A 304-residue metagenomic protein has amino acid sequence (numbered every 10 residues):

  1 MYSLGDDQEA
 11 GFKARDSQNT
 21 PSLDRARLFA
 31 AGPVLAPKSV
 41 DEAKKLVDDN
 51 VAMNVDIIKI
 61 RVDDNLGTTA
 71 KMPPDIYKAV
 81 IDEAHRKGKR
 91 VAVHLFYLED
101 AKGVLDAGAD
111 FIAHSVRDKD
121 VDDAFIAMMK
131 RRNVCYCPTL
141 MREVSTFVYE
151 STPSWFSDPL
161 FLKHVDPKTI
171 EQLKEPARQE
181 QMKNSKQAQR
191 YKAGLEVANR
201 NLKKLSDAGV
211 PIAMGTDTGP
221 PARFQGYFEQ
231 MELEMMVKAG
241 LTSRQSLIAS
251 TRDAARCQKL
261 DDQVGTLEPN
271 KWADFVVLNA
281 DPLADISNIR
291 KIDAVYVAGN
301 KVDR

Functional and structural regions predicted by a protein language model:
M1-K13, R25-P33, M53-L66, R90 (+4 more regions): Divalent metal-dependent hydrolysis catalytic cores, especially in the metallo-beta-lactamase
D16-V34, K71-V93, M129, N133-P138: Alpha-helix-loop-beta-strand connector modules within alpha/beta enzyme cores
L23-R27, M53-I57, H85-R90, G108 (+4 more regions): Loop/turn elements at helix/coil->beta-strand transitions in domains of secreted/extracellular proteins
L28, N54, A84, H94 (+9 more regions): Divalent metal-coordination and catalytic microenvironments
G32-D82, G103-D106, F111: Active-site gating/metal-coordination segments in enzymes
K38, K45-T68, V116-A239: Active-site neighborhoods of metal-dependent hydrolases
E42-L46, E99-A101, V121-F125, D262-G265: Short acidic active-site motifs
E196, F224, T242-L247, R256-I292: Acidic, glycine-enriched loop/beta-strand segments at the rims of small-molecule binding/catalytic pockets
